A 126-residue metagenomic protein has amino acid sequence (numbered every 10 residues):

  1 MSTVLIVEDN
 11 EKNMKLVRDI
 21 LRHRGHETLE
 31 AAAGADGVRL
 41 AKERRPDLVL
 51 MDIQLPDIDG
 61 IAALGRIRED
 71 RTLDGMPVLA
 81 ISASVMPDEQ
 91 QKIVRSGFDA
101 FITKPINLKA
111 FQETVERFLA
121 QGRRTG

Functional and structural regions predicted by a protein language model:
E8: Conserved acidic carboxylate
K12, A33-D36, D59-G65: Acidic catalytic/metal-coordinating carboxylates
K15-H23: Charged docking surfaces used in two-component/phosphorelay signaling
G25-A32, L40, I102: Short hydrophobic/Thr-rich beta-strand motif most characteristic of the beta2 strand and flanking loop of CheY-like
R39, I61-D74: Short amphipathic alpha-helix used as the core "switch/output" element in two-component signaling
R44-L50, L55: Active-site beta3 strand of CheY-like receiver
P56, D74, M86: The feature encodes the CheY-like receiver
I106-E116, R123: C-terminal output helix
